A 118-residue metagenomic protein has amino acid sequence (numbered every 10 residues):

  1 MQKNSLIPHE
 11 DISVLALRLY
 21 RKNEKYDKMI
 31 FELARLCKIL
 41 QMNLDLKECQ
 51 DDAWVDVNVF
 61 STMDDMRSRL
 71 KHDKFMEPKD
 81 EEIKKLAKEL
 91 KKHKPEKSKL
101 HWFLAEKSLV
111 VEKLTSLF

Functional and structural regions predicted by a protein language model:
M1-F118: Intrinsically disordered, low-complexity, basic-enriched segments
